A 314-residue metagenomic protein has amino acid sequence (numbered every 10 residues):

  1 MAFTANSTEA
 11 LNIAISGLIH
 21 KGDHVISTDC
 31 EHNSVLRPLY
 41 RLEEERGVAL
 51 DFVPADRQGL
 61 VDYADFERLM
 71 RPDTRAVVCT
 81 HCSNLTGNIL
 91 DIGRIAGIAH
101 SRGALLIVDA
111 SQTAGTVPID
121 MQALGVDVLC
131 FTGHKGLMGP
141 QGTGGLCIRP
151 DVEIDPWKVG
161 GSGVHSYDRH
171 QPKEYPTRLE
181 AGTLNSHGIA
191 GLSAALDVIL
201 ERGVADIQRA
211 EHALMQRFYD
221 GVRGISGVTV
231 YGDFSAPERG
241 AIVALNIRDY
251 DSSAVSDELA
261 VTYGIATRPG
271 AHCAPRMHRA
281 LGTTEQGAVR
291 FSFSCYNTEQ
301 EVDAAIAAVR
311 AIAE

Functional and structural regions predicted by a protein language model:
M1-E314: Pyridoxal 5′-phosphate
